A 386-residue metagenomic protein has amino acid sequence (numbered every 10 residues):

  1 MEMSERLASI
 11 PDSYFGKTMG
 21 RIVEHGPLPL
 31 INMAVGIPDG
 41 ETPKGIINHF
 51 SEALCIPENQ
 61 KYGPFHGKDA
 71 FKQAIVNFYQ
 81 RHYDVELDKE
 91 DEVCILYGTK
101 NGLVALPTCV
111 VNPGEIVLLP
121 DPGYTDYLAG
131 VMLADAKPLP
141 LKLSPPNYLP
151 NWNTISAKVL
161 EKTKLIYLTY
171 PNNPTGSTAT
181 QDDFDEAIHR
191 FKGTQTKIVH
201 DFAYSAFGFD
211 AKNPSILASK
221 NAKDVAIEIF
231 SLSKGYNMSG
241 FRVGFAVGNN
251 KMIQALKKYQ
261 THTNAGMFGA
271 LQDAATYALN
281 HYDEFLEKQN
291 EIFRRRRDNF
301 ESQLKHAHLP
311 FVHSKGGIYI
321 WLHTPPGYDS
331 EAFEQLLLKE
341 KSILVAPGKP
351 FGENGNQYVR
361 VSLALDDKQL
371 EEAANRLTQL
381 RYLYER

Functional and structural regions predicted by a protein language model:
R6-G98, A105, L279-H281, L383-R386: N-terminal small-domain helix-loop-helix segment of the aminotransferase-like
H25, A134, G193-T194, A307 (+2 more regions): Helix C-cap/helix->beta junction micro-motif
K89, T108-L168: PLP-dependent aminotransferase-like
P145-N213: Active-site phosphate-binding strand-loop segment of PLP-dependent enzymes
S219, K223-R294, D298, S302 (+2 more regions): Conserved core segment of the aminotransferase class I/II
T276, I292-E301, F311-H323, G355: Conserved glycine-rich beta-strand-loop-beta hairpin in the small C-terminal domain of fold type I
G327, L336-V345, F351-R386: PLP-dependent enzyme catalytic core of the Aspartate aminotransferase-like
